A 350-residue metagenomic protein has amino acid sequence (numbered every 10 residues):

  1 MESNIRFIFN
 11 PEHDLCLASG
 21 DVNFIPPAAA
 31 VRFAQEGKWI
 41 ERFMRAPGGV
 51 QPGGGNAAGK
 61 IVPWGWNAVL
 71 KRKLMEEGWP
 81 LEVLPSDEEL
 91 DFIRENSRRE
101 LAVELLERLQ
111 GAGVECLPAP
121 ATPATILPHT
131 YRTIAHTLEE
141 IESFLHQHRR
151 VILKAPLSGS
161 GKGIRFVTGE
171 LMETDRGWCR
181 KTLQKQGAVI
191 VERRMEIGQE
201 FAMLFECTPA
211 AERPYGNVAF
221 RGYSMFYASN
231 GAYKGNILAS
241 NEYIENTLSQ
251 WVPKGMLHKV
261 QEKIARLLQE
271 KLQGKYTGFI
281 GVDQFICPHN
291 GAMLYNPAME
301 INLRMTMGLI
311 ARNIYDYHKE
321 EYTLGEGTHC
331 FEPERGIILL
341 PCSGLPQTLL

Functional and structural regions predicted by a protein language model:
M1-G53: N-terminal "leader" segments that precede or initiate the main folded domain
A30-H146: Conserved N-proximal alpha/beta basic substrate-recognition cap immediately N-terminal to, or forming the N-lobe
T130-R132, V151-R176, Q199-A202, N230-L248: Glycine-rich phosphate-binding loop of ATP-grasp-fold ATP-dependent ligases
E140, H146-Q147, L157-R165, G177-W178 (+1 more regions): Glycine- and small hydrophobic-enriched segments that form the cores of compact globular domains
R149, D175-K234, G281, F285-A298: Phosphate-binding site of ATP-dependent enzymes
L157-S158, M195-G198, Q273-G278: A short catalytic or substrate-binding loop motif that flags glycine-/basic-rich loops and adjacent residues that bind
F205-R266, N302-T328: ATP-dependent carboxylate/phosphate-activation module, predominantly the ATP-grasp catalytic core and closely related
M256-L350: ATP-dependent carboxylate activation and anion-phosphoryl transfer catalytic cores that bind Mg-ATP to form
